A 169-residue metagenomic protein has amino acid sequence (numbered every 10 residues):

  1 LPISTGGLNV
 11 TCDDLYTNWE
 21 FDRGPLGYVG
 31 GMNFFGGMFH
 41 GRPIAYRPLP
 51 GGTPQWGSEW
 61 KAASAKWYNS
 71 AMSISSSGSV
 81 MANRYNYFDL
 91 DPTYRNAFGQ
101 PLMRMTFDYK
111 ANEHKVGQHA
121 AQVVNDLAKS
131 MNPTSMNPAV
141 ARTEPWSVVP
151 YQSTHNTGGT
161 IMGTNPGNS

Functional and structural regions predicted by a protein language model:
L1-M72, S76: Mid-to-C-terminal "cap/lid" subdomains and adjacent gly/pro-rich loops that border and regulate access to redox
G7, D14, G78-V80, Y94 (+1 more regions): A broadly conserved detector of short glycine/acidic/proline-rich loop/turn motifs that flank catalytic sites and bind
D13-D14, D22, D89-D91, D108 (+1 more regions): Acidic-enriched, low-complexity/disordered segments with a strong bias for Aspartate over Glutamate
G24, R42, R47-L49, Q100 (+3 more regions): Intrinsic-disorder/low-complexity coil detector
W67-V80, Y85, M103-F107, A111-S169: A glycine-rich dinucleotide-binding beta-alpha-beta segment and adjacent secondary-structure elements that constitute
V80-N96: Reverse-transcriptase-like RNA-dependent polymerase core
N96-R104: Short acidic (Asp/Glu) and glycine-rich catalytic loops that position anionic groups and cofactors
